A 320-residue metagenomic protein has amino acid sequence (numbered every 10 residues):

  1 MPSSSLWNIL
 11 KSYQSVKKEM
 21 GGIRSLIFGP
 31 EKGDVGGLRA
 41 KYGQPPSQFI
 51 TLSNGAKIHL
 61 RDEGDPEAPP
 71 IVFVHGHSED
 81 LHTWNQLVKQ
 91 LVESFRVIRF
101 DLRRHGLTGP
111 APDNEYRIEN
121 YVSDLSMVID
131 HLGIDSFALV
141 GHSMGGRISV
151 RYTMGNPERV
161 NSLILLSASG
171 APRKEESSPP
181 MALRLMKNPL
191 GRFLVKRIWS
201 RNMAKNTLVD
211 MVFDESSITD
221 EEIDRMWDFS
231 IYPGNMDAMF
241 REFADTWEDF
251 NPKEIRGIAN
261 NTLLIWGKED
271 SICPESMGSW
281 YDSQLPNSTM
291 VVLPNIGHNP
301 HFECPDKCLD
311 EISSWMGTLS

Functional and structural regions predicted by a protein language model:
M1-I71, S94-F95, D135, M316-S320: Alpha/beta-hydrolase fold catalytic core
G29, K174-P179, K196-G257: Conserved alpha/beta-hydrolase catalytic His-Asp/Glu region
S53, R61-E63, L102-M144, D310: Active-site loop/oxyanion-hole signature of alpha/beta-hydrolase fold enzymes
A56, E63-L107: Conserved HGGG/HGGXW glycine-rich cap/lid loop of the alpha/beta-hydrolase fold
M154, L163-R192: Flexible "cap/lid" loop of the alpha/beta hydrolase fold
I258, L264-W266: Short beta-strand/loop motif that positions the catalytic acidic residue of the alpha/beta-hydrolase fold
E269-C273: Acidic catalytic loop of the alpha/beta-hydrolase fold
S288-S320: Catalytic active-site module of serine/aspartate enzymes centered on a nucleophile-bearing elbow/loop
